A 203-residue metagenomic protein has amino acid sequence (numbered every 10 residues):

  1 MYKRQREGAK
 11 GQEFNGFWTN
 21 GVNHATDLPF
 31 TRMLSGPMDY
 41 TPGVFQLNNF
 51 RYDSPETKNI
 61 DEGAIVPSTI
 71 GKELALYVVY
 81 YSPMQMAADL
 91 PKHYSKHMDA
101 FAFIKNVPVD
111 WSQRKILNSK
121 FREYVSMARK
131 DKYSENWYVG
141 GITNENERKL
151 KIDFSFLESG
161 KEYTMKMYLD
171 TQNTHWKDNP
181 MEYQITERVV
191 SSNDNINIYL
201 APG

Functional and structural regions predicted by a protein language model:
M1-R4, A100: Histidine/acidic-residue-rich catalytic or RNA/ligand-binding cores of hydrolases and nuclease-related proteins
K3-P91: Glycan-recognition surfaces
L47-N49, M86-A88, S95-M98, N146-K149 (+1 more regions): Flexible loop/turn segments at secondary-structure boundaries
E56-G63, Y81, M86, L90 (+3 more regions): C-terminal accessory segments enriched in acidic
V79, V139, G203: Conserved, mostly hydrophobic/aromatic
K92-Y138, N173-P180: Glycan-recognition and catalytic regions of carbohydrate-active enzymes
F121-K161: Carbohydrate-binding surface patches
N144-P202: C-terminal beta-sandwich/jelly-roll accessory domains of carbohydrate-active enzymes
